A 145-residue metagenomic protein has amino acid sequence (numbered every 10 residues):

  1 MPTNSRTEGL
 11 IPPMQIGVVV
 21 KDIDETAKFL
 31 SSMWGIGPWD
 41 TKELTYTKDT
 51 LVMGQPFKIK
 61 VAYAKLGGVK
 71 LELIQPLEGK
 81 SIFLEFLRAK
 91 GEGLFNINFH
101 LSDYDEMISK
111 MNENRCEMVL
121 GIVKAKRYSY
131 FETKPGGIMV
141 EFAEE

Functional and structural regions predicted by a protein language model:
M1-D49: Long, hydrophobic N-terminal alpha-helical segment
P2-T7, V18, Y63-K65, E72 (+1 more regions): Vicinal oxygen chelate
P13-K21, A62-V69, E78, F86-D103: Vicinal oxygen chelate
E25-K28, Y104-S109: Short, conserved charged micro-motifs
S32, R88, N112: Short polybasic/polar patches that bind polyanions
W34, P38-E72: Short, well-structured hydrophobic secondary-structure segments
D40-V52, P56, E78-L94, G121 (+1 more regions): A cross-kingdom feature marking solvent-exposed beta-strand/loop segments within repeated, beta-rich binding/scaffold
